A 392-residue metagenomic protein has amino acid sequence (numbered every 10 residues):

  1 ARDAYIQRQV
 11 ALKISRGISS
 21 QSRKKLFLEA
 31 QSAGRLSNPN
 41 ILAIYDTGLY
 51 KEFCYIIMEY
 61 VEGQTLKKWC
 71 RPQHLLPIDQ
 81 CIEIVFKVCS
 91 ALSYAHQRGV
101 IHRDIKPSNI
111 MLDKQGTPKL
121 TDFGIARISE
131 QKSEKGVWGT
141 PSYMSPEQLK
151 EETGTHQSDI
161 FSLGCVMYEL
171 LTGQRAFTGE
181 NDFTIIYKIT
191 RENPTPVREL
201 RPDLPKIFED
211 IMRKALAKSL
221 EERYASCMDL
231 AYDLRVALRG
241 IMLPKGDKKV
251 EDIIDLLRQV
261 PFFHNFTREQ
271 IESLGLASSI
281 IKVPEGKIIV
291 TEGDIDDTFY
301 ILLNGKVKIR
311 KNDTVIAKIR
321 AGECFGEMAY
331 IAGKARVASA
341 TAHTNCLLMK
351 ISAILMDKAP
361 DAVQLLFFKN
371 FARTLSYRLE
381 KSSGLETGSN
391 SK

Functional and structural regions predicted by a protein language model:
R16-R35: AlphaC helix of the eukaryotic protein kinase fold
T47: Activation-segment/catalytic-loop signature of the eukaryotic protein kinase fold
K51-T65: Conserved short submotifs of the Hanks-type protein kinase catalytic core that shape the nucleotide-binding pocket
L66-L76: AlphaC helix of the protein kinase catalytic domain
I84-V85: Activation segment signature within eukaryotic-like protein kinase domains
S90-V100: Protein kinase catalytic-loop region centered on the HRD/HxD motif
